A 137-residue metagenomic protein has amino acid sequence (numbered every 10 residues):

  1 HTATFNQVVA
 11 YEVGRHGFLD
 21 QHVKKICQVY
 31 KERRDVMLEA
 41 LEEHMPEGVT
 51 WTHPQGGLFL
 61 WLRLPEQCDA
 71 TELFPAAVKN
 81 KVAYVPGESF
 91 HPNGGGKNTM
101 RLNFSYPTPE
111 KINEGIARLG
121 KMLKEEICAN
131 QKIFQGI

Functional and structural regions predicted by a protein language model:
H1-I137: PLP-dependent class I/II
